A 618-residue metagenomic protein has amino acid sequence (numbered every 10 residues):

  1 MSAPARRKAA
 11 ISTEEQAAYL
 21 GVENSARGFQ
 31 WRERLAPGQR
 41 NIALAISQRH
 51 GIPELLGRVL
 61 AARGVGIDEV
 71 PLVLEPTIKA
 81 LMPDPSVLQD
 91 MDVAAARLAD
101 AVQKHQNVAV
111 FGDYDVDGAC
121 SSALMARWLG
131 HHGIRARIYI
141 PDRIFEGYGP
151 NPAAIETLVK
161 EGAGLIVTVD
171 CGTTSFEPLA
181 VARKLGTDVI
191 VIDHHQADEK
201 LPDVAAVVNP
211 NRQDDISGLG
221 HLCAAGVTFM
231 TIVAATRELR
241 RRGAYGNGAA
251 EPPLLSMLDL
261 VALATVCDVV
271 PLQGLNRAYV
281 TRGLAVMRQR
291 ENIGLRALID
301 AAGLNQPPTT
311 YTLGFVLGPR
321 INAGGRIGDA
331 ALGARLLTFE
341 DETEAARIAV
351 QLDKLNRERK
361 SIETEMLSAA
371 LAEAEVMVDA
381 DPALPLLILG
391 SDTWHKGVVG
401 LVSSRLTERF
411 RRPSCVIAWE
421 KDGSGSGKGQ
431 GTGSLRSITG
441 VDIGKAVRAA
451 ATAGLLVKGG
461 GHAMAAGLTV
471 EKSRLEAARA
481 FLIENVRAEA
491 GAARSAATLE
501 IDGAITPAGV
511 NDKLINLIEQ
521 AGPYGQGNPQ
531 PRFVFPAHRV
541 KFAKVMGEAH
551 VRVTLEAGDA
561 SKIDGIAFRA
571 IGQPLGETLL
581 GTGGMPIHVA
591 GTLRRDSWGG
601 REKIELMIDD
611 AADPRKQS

Functional and structural regions predicted by a protein language model:
S2-G28: Long, low-complexity intrinsically disordered regulatory regions enriched in P/S/T/G and acidic residues that serve as
A3-R7, D100-N107, E344-V350, K354-L389 (+3 more regions): Mid-to-C-terminal polyanion-binding domains and interfaces
S25-R27, R34-A163, L185-G186, R237-S473 (+1 more regions): Hydrophobic helix-and-loop "lid/oligomerization" segment in the mid-to-C-terminal part of catalytic domains
L60, V167, N322, I518 (+1 more regions): A residue-level signal for conserved active-site and pocket-lining positions in enzyme catalytic cores
L124, P202-G246, M257-V266: Short alpha-helices
V169-C223: Histidine/acidic-residue-rich, glycine-tolerant segments that coordinate divalent metal ions
E177-V181, L387, V402, K513: A short acidic, amphipathic alpha-helical/loop segment
H194-H195, H395, H462, H550: Histidine-centered active-site/metal-ligand motif
